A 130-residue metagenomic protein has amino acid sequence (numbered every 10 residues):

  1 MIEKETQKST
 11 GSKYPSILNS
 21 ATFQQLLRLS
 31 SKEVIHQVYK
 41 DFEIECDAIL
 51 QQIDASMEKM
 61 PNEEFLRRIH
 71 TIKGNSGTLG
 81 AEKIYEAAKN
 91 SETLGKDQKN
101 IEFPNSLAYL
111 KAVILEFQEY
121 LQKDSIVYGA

Functional and structural regions predicted by a protein language model:
M1-R67, T71-A130: Two-component system phosphorelay core
